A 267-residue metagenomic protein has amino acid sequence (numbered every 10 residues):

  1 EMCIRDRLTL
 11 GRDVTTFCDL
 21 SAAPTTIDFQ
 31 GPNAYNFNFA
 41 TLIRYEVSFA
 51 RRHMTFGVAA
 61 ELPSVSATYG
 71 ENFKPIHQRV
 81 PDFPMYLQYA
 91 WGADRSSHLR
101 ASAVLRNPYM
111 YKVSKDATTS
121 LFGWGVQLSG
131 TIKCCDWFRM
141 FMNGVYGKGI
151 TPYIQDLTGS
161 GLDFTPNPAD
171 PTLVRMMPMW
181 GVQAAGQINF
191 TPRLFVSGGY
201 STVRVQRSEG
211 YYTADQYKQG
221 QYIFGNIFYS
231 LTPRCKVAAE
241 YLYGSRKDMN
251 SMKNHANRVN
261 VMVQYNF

Functional and structural regions predicted by a protein language model:
E1, R5-S66, V80, Q88-A90 (+2 more regions): Outer membrane beta-barrel
D6-L10, R51-F56, D94-L99, W137-M140 (+2 more regions): Repeated loop/turn-to-beta-strand initiation elements of outer-membrane beta-barrel proteins
D13-T15, A59-P63, A90, S102-P108 (+4 more regions): Outer-membrane beta-barrel pore domains and translocons
F37-T41, R79-F83, T118-V126, M176-W180 (+2 more regions): Residues that define the transmembrane beta-barrel architecture of outer-membrane proteins
R44-E46, Y86-Q88, Q127-T131, A185 (+3 more regions): Outer-membrane beta-barrel architecture
R51-K112: Internal metal/ion-chelating core segments
A93-Y217: Detector for outer-membrane/organellar transmembrane beta-barrel domains, recognizing the amphipathic beta-strand
Y229-L231, N254-F267: Outer-membrane beta-barrel "beta-signal"
